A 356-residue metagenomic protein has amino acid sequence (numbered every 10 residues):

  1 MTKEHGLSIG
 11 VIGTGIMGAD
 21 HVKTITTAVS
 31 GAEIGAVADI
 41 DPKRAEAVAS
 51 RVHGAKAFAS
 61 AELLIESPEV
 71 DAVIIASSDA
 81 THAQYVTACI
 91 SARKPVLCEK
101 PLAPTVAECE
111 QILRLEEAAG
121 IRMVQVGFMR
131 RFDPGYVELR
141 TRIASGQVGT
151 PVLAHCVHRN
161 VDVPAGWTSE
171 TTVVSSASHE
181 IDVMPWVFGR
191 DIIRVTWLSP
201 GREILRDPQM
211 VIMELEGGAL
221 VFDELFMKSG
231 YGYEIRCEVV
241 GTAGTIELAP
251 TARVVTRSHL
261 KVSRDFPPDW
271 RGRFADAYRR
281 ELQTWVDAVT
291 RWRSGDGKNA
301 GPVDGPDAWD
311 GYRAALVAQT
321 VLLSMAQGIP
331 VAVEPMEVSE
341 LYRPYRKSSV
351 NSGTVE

Functional and structural regions predicted by a protein language model:
M1-V52: N-terminal Rossmann-like dinucleotide-binding module
G18, A59, I75, C98 (+3 more regions): Hydrophobic residues in well-ordered beta-strands that form the structural core
D20, I40, W270-Q283, P306 (+1 more regions): Active-site loop of classical SDR/Rossmann-like NAD(P)-dependent oxidoreductases, centered on the catalytic Tyr-X3-Lys
H21, D41, V52-L115: Beta-loop-alpha module in the N-terminal Rossmann-like domain of NAD(P)-dependent dehydrogenases, especially those
E33-G35, A288-R313, V331: Glycine- and charged-residue-rich phosphate/anionic-cofactor binding loop of Rossmann-like
A80, A103-V163: A contiguous active-site-proximal alpha/beta segment in oxidoreductase catalytic domains
R93, G120-I121, G218, G328: Glycine-centered short loops/turns at secondary-structure junctions
S175-R253, R279-D296, Q319-L322, M336-E356: Contiguous beta-strand/loop segments that form the cofactor/metal-binding neighborhood of enzyme cores
